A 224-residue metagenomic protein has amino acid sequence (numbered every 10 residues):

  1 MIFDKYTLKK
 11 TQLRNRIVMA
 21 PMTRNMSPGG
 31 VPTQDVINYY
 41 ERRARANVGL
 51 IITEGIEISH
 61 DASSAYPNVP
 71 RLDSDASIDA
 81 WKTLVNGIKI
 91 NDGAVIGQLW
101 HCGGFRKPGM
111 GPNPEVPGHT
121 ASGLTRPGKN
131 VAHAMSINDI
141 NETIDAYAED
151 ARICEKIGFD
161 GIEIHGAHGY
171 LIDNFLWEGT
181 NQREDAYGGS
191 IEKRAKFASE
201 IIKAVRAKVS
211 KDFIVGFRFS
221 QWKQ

Functional and structural regions predicted by a protein language model:
M1-C102, T143, A151: N-terminal capping/small domains of soluble enzymes
A20, Q98-W100, H165, R218-K223: Short beta-strand segments
G30-V31, I144-A148, I153-E155, Y187-E200 (+1 more regions): Active-site glycine- and acidic-residue-rich loops that bind and position anionic ligands or nucleotide-like cofactors
G49, D160, V215: Short acidic/polar active-site loop segments enriched in Thr and Asp
I52-S77, L99-P112, E163-G189: Glycine-rich, proline-tolerant flexible connector loops at the mouths of alpha/beta enzymes
N68-I96, E178-V215: Alpha-helix-loop-beta-strand connector modules within alpha/beta enzyme cores
L84-I88, D139-I164, A198-K208: An active-site-proximal structural segment forming one wall of the substrate-binding cleft that immediately precedes
W100-F159: Non-globular sequence segments
